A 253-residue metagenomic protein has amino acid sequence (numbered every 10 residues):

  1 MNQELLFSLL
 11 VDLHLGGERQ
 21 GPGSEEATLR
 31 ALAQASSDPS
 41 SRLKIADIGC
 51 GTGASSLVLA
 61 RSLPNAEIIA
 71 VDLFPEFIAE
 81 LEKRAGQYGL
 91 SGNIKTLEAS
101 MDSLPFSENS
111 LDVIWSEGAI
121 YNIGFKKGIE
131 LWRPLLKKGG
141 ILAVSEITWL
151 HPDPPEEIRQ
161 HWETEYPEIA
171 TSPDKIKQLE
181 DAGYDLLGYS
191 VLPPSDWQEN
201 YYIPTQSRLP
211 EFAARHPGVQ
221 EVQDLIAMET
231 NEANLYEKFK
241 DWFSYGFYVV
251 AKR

Functional and structural regions predicted by a protein language model:
L6-E25: Class I SAM-dependent methyltransferase Rossmann-like catalytic core, especially the SAM/SAH-binding loop
G21-S41: Conserved alpha-helix/loop element of class I SAM-dependent methyltransferases that forms part of the SAM/SAH-binding
A46-I48, T52-S103: Class I SAM-dependent methyltransferase SAM/SAH-binding core
D102-V113: A short acidic, Gly/Pro-enriched loop at the edge of an enzyme's catalytic core that lines a small-molecule cofactor
V113-K126: A short SAM/SAH-binding and catalytic strip from SAM-dependent methyltransferases
K127-I141: A short glycine-rich, Lys/Arg-flanked "PGG" loop and its adjoining helix->strand segment in the class I
I147-Y166: Short, glycine-/aromatic-enriched active-site segment of Class I SAM-dependent methyltransferases
S190-R253: Conserved Class I S-adenosyl-L-methionine
